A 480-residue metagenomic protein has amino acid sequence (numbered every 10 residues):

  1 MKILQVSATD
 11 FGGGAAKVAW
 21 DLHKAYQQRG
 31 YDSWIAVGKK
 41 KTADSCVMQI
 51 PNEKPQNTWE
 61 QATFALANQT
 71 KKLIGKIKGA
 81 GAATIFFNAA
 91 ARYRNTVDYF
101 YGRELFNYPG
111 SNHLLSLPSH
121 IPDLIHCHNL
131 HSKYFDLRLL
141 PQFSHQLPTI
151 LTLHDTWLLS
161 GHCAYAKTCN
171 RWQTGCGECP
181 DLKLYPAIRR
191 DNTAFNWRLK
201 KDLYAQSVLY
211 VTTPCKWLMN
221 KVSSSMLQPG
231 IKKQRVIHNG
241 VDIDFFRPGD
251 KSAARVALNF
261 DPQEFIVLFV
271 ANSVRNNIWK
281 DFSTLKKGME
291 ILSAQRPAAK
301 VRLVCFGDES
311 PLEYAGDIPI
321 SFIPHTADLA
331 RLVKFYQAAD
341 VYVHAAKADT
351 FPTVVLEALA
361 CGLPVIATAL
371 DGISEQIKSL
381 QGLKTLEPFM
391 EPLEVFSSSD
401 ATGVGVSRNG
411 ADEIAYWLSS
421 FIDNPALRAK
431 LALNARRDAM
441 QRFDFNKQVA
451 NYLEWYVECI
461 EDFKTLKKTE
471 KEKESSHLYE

Functional and structural regions predicted by a protein language model:
S160-Y165, A187-Q234, V241-F245, K251: A short, active-site helix/loop in glycosyltransferases that binds the activated sugar's phosphate group
D261-K280, K286-M289: Conserved donor-binding/catalytic core segment of Leloir-type glycosyltransferases
R296, K300, G307-V333, V341: Nucleotide-activated donor-binding/catalytic signature segment of Leloir-type glycosyltransferases, i.e., the conserved
K347: Aromatic "clamp/platform" in nucleotide-sugar-dependent glycosyltransferases that forms part of the donor/acceptor
P364-A367, I377-K378, K384: Short hydrophobic beta-strand element within catalytic cores of glycosyltransferases and related nucleotide-activated
S379-A411, S420-P425: Conserved acidic donor-binding segment of nucleotide-sugar-dependent glycosyltransferases
E413-Y416, S420, L427-R442, Q448-E454 (+1 more regions): A short, well-ordered alpha-helix in the C-terminal region of glycosyltransferases
S420, F445-E480: C-terminal alpha-helical cap of glycosyltransferases
